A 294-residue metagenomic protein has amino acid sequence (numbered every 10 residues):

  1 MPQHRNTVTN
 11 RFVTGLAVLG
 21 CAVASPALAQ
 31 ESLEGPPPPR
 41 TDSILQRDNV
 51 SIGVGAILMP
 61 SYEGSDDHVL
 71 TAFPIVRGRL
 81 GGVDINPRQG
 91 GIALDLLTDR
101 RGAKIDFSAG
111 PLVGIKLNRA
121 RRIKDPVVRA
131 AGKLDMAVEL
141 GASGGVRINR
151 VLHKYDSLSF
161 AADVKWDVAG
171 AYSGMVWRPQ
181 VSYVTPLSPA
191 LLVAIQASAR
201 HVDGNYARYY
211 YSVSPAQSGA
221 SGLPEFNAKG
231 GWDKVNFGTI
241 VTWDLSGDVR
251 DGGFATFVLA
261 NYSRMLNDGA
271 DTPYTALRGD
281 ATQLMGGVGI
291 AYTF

Functional and structural regions predicted by a protein language model:
M1-Q46: Cleavable N-terminal export/targeting peptides
E31, P38-N49, G64, V83-F107 (+4 more regions): Short loop/turn motifs that connect adjacent beta-strands in outer-membrane beta-barrel proteins
D48, H68-P74, I105, L134-L140 (+3 more regions): Residues that define the transmembrane beta-barrel architecture of outer-membrane proteins
V50-L58, P87-Q89, P111-I115, F160-W166 (+2 more regions): Transmembrane beta-barrel strands of outer-membrane/channel proteins
I52, P74-V76, L94, A142-G144 (+5 more regions): Membrane-embedded beta-strands of outer-membrane beta-barrel proteins, especially the hydrophobic/small aromatic
I52-I57, R77, A120-P126, D156-D163 (+2 more regions): Flexible, solvent-exposed coil segments and beta strand-coil junctions, predominantly the extracellular/periplasmic
P60-Y62, D95-L97, P126-A131, V164-V168 (+2 more regions): Extracellular loop and loop/strand-boundary signature of outer-membrane beta-barrel proteins
G82, V146-I148, D167-A255, Y262-A270 (+2 more regions): Outer-membrane beta-barrel transmembrane domain signature
